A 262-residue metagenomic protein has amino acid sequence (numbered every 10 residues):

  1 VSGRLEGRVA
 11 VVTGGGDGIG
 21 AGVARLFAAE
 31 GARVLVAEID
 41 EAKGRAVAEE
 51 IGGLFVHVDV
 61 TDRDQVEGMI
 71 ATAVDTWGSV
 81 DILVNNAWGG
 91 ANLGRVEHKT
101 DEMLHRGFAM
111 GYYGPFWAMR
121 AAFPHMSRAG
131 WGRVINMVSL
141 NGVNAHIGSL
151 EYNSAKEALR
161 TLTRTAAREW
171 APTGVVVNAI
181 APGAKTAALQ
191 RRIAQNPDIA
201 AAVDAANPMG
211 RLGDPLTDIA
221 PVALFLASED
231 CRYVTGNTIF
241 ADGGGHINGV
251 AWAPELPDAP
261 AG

Functional and structural regions predicted by a protein language model:
S2, L93, T235-G262: Short C-terminal tail/terminal secondary-structure segment of NAD(P)H-dependent dehydrogenase/reductase domains
V9, G16-G18: Conserved glycine-rich cofactor-binding loop
E67, G90-H105, R128, G148-E151 (+2 more regions): Conserved mid-core segment of classical short-chain dehydrogenase/reductases
E97-F116, W131, I135, Y152 (+1 more regions): Catalytic Tyr-X3-Lys loop
F116-M119, W131, L212-A241, H246: C-terminal substrate-recognition "lid" of short-chain dehydrogenase/reductases
M119, A155, T163: Active-site helix of classical SDR
P124, R168-P172, R232: Alpha-helical segment proximal to the catalytic Tyr-Lys
S139: Residue(s) in the substrate-gating loop at a strand-loop-helix junction that position the organic substrate next
